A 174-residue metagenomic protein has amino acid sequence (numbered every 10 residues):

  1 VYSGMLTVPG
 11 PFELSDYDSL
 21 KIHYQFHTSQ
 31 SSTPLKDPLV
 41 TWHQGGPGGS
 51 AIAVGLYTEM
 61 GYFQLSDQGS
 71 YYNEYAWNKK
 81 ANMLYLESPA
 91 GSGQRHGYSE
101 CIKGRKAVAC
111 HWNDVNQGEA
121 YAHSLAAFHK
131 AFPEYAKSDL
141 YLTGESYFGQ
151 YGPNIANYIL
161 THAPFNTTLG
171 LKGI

Functional and structural regions predicted by a protein language model:
V1-F26: N-terminal cap/lid segment of alpha/beta-hydrolase-fold proteins
D18-N116, I159: N-terminal cap/lid subdomain of alpha/beta-hydrolase-fold enzymes
Q44, E145-Q150: Conserved alpha/beta-hydrolase "nucleophile elbow" surrounding the catalytic nucleophile
V115-A131: Helix-loop module immediately N-terminal to the HCX5R catalytic loop in PTP-like cysteine phosphatase domains
K130-A131, T161-T167: Extracellular/lumenal inter-transmembrane loop segments of multi-pass membrane transporters
P133-Y147: Alpha/beta-hydrolase fold nucleophile elbow
Y151-I155: Hydrolases whose catalytic domains are alpha/beta-hydrolase-1, hotdog thioesterase, or metallo-beta-lactamase-like
N166-I174: A conserved short beta-strand
